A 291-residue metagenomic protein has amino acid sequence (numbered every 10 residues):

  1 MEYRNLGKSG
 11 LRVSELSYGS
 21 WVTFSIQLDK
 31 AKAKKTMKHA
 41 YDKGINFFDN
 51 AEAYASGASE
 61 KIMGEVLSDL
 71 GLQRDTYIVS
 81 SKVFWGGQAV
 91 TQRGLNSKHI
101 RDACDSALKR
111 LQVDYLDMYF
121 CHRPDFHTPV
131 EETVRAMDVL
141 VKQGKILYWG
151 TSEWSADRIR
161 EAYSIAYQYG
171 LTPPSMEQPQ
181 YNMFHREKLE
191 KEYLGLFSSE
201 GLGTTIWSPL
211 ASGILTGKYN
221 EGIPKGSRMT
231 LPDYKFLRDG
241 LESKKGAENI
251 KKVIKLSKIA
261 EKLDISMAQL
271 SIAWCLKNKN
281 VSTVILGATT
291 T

Functional and structural regions predicted by a protein language model:
M1-Y77, D114, K142: N-terminal binding-site loop/beta-alpha segment at the start of enzyme catalytic domains that lines or forms
L6, Y18, A33, A40 (+12 more regions): Conserved, mostly hydrophobic/aromatic
S20-A31, G86-R101, H122-T128: Active-site mouth loops of central-metabolism enzymes
Q27-A40, G94-Q112, I159-S164: Short, acidic/polar
F47-Y54, F120-C121, L147-T151, M176-P179: Short catalytic-loop micro-motif centered on adjacent basic/acidic residues
L70-L95: Structural motif corresponding to the early beta-alpha repeats
A89-F120, T172, Q180-F184: Active-site gating/metal-coordination segments in enzymes
T128-T291: Beta/alpha (TIM)-barrel catalytic core signal, keyed to glycine-rich beta->alpha loops juxtaposed to Asp/Glu that bind
